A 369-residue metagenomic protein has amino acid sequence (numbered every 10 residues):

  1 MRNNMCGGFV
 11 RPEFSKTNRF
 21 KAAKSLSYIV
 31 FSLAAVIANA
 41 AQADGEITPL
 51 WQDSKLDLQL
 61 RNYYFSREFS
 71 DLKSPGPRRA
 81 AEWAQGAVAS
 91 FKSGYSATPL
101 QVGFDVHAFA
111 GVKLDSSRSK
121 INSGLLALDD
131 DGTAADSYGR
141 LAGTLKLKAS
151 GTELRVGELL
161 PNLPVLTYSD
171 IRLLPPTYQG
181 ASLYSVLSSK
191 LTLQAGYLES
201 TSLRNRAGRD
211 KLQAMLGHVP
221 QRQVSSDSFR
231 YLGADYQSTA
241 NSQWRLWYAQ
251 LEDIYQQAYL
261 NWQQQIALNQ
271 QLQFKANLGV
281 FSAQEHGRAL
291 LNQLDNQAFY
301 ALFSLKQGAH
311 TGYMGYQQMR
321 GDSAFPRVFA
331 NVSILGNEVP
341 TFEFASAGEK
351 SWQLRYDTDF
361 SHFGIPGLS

Functional and structural regions predicted by a protein language model:
A40-E158, T358-S361: Beta-barrel outer-membrane channel/assembly domains of diderm bacteria
L50-K55, S93-A97, K148-G151, L187-S189 (+6 more regions): Outer-membrane beta-barrel strand-turn architecture
Q52, A81-A87, S137-L141, P175-Q179 (+4 more regions): Residues that define the transmembrane beta-barrel architecture of outer-membrane proteins
L56, P99-V102, G151-R155, K190-Q194 (+6 more regions): Repeated loop/turn-to-beta-strand initiation elements of outer-membrane beta-barrel proteins
L58, A87-S93, G143-L147, A181-S185 (+4 more regions): Residues on the lipid-exposed face of transmembrane beta-strands in outer-membrane beta-barrel proteins
N62-Y64, L154-Y168, L193-A195, L232 (+3 more regions): Transmembrane beta-strand segments that form the barrel wall of outer-membrane beta-barrel proteins
Y63-F69, F109-K113, L159-Y168, S200-R204 (+6 more regions): Sequence/structural signature of outer-membrane beta-barrel proteins
V112-L114, Q194-L216, Q223-S228, Q271-S351: Outer-membrane beta-barrel translocator/channel fold
